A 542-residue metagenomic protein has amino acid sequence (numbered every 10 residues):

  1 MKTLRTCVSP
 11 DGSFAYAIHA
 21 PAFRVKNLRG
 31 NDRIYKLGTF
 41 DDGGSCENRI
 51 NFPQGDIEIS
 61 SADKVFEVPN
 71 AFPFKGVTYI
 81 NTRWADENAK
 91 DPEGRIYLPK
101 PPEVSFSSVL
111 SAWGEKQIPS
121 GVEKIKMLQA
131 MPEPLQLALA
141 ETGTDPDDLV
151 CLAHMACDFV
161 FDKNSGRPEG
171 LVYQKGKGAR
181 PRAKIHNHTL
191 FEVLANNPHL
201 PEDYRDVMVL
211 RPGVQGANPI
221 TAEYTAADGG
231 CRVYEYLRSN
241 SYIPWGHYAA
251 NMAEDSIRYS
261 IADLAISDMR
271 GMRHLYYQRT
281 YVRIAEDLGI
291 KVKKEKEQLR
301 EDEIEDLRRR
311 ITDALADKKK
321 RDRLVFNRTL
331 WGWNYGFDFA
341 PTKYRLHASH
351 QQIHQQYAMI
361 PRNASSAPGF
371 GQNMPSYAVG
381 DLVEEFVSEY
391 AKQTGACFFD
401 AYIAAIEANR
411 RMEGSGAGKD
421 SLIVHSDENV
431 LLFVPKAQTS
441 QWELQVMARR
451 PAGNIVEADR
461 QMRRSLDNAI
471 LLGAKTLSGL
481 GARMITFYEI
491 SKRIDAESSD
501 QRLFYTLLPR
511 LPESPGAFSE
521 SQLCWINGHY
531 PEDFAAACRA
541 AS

Functional and structural regions predicted by a protein language model:
M1-S542: HIT superfamily nucleotide-processing domains
